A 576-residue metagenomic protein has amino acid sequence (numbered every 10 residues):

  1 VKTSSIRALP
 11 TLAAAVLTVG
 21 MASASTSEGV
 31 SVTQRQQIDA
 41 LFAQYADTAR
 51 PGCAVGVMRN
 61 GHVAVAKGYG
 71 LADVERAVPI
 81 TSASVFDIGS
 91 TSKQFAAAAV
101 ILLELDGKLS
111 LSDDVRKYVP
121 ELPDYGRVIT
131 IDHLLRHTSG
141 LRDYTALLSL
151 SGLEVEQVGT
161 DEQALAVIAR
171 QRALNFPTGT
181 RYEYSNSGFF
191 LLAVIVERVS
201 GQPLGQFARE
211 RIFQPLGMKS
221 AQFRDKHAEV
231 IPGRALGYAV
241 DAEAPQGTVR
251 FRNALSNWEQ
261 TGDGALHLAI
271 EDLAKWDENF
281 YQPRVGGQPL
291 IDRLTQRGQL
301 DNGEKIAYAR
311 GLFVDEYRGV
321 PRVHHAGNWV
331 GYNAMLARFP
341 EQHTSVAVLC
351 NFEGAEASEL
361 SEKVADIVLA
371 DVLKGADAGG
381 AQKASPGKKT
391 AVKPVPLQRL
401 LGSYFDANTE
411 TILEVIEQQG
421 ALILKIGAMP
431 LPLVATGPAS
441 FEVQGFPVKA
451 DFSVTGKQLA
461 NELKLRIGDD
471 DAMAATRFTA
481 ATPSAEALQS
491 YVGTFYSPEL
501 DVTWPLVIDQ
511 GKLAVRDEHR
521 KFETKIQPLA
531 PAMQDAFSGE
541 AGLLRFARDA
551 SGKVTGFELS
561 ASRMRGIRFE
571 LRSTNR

Functional and structural regions predicted by a protein language model:
V1-L12: Bacterial N-terminal signal peptides that target proteins for export
P10-G20: Bacterial N-terminal signal peptides
S25-T26, D366-R576: Peripheral terminal and inter-domain segments
E28-I88, S110-D113, A166, R170-A173 (+3 more regions): Short, conserved catalytic-motif segment at the N-terminal edge
A46-A54, E75-R136, L174-S187, T261 (+1 more regions): Short active-site loop at a secondary-structure junction that contains or immediately precedes the catalytic residue(s)
P51-A54, N333-M335, K449, G542-L543: Short loop/turn microsegments at loop-to-beta-strand junctions
Y69-D73, G126-P340: Short, surface-exposed loop or secondary-structure junction motifs that flank catalytic or metal-binding residues
H324, M335-R338, Q342-F352, E462-R466 (+1 more regions): Short, well-ordered beta-strand elements
